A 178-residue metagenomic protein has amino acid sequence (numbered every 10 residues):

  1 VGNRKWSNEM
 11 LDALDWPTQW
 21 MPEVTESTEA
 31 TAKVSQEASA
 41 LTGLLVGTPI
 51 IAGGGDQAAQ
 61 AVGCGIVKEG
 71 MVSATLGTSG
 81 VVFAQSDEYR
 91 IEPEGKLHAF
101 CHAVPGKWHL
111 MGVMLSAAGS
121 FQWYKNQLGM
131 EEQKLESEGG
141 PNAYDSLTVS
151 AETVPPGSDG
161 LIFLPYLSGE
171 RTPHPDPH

Functional and structural regions predicted by a protein language model:
V1-D15, A30, Q36-H178: Active-site core segments that coordinate phosphate-bearing ligands/cofactors across diverse enzyme families
Q19-T28, L110: A glycine-/small-polar-enriched, mobile loop at the entrance of the PLP active site in fold-type I
